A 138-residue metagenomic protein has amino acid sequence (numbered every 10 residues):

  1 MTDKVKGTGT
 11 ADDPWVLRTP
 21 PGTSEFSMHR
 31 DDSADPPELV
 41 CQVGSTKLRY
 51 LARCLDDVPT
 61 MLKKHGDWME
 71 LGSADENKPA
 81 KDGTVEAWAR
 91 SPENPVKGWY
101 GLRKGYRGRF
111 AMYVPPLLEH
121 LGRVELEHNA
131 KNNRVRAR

Functional and structural regions predicted by a protein language model:
T2-A80: Long, low-complexity, charged/polar intrinsically disordered regions in eukaryotic proteins
D35-E38, G98-W99, R136: Charged, low-complexity intrinsically disordered segments and flexible loops
Q42, D75, E86, F110-A111: Long Lys/Arg-rich low-complexity intrinsically disordered regions in nucleic-acid-associated proteins
P59, M112-P116: Short, hydrophobic-biased segments on the C-terminal half of alpha helices that form "recognition helices"
D82-R109: Short helix-coil junctions and helix-kink-helix linkers
V96-W99, P116-H120: Compact DNA/chromatin-associated regulatory and scaffold domains in nuclear/nucleoid proteins
A111, K131, R136-A137: Nucleic acid-binding interface residues in structured DNA/RNA-binding domains, emphasizing the DNA-engaging scaffolds
E119-N133: A short, conserved structural fragment
